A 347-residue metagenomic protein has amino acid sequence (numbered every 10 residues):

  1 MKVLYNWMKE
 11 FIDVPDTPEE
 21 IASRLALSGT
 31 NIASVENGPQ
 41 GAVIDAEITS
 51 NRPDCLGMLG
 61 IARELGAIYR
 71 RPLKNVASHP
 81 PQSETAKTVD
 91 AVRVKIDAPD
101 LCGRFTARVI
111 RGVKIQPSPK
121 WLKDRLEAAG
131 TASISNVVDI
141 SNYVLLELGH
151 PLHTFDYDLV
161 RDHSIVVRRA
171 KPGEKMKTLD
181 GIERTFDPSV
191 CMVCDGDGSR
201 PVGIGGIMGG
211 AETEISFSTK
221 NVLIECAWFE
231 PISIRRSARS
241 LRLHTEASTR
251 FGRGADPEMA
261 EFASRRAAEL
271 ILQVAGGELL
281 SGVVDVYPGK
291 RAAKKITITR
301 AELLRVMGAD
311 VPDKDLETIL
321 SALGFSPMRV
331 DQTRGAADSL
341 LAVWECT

Functional and structural regions predicted by a protein language model:
M1-T347: RNA/tRNA-interacting regions in translation and RNA-turnover enzymes
